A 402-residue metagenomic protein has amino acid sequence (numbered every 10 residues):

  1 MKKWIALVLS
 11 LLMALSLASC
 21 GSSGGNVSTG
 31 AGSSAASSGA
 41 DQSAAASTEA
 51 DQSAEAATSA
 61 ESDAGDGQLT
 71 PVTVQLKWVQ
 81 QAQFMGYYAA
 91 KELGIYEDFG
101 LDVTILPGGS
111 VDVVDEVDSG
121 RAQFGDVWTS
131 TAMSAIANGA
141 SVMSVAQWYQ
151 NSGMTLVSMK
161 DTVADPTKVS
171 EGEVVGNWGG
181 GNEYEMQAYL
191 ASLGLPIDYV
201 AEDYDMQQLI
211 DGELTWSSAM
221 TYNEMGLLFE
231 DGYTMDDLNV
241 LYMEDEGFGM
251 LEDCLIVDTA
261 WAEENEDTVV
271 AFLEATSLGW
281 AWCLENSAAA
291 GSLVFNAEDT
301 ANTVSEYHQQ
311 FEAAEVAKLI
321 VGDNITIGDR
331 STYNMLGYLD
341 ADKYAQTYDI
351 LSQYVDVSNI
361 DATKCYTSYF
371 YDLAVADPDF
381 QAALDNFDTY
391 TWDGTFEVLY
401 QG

Functional and structural regions predicted by a protein language model:
K2-S23: Sec-dependent N-terminal signal peptides of Gram-positive bacterial secreted proteins and lipoproteins
A18-S43: Bacterial lipoprotein signal-peptidase II cleavage site
G39-T73: N-terminal low-complexity, Pro/Thr/Ser-rich intrinsically disordered segments that act as propeptides or flexible
D63-Y222, N239-M243, F248-G249: Short, glycine-/small- and polar/acidic-enriched structural segments that line small-molecule recognition paths
K91-G94, F99-G100, R121, D126-T129 (+10 more regions): Sec/Tat-exported extracytoplasmic proteins
T131, Y204-Q208, G212-S305: Pocket-lining segment of extracytoplasmic ligand-binding domains
N265-S358: Secondary-structure end/capping motifs
A341-G402: Conserved C-terminal helix/tail region of periplasmic/extracytoplasmic solute-binding proteins
